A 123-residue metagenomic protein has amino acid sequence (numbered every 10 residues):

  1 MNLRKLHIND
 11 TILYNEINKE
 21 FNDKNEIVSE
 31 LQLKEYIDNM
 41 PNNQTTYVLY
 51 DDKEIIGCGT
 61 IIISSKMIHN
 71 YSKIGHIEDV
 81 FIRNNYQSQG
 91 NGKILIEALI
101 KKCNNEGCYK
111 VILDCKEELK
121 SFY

Functional and structural regions predicted by a protein language model:
M1, K53-C58, G75: Glycine-rich phosphate/pyrophosphate-binding loop shared by adenosine-nucleotide-utilizing enzymes
M1-Y14: A short beta-loop-alpha structural element at the N-terminal edge of CoA-dependent acyl/N-acetyltransferase catalytic
N15-V28: Helix-loop element at the rim of GNAT/NAT acetyltransferase active sites that forms part of the acceptor-substrate
E26-T46: Active-site rim helix/loop that mediates acceptor-substrate recognition in acyltransferases
V48, E54-I63, F81: Conserved beta-strand in the GNAT
S65-I77, Q87: A conserved beta-turn-beta hairpin within the catalytic core of GNAT-like acetyltransferases that forms part
Y86, G90-A98: Conserved acetyl-CoA pyrophosphate-binding loop and the N-cap/start of the following alpha-helix in GNAT-like
K93, N105, Y109-K110, E117-Y123: Conserved active-site alpha-helix within GNAT-family acetyltransferase domains
